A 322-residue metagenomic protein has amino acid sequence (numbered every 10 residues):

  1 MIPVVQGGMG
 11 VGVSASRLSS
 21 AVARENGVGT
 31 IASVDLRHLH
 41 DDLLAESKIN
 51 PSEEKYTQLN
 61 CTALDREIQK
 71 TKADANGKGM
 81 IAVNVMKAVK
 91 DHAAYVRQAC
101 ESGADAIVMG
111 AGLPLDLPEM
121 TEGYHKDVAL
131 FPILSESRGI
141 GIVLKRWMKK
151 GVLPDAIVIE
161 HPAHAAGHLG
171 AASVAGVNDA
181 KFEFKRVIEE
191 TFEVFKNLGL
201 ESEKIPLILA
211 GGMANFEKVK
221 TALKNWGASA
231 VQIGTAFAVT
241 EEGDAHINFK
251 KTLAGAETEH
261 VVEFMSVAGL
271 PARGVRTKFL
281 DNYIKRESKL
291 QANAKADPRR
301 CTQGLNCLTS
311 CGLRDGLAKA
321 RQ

Functional and structural regions predicted by a protein language model:
M1-E201: Active-site entrance/lid segments in N-terminal catalytic domains of soluble metabolic enzymes
V5, P154, H164-F184, I188-K204 (+2 more regions): Conserved active-site-proximal phosphate/metal-binding subdomains
V13, M213-A214: Residue-level detector of alpha-helix initiation sites
